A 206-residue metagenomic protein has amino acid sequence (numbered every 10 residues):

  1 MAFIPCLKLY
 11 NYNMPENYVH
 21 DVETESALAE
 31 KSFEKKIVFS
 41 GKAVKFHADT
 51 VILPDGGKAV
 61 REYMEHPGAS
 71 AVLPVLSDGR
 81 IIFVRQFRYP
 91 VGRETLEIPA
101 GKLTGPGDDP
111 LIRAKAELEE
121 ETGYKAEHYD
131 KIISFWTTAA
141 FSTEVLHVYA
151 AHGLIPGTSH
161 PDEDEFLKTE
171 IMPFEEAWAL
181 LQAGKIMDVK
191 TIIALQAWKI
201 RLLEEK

Functional and structural regions predicted by a protein language model:
C6, Y10-E30, E94, A150 (+1 more regions): Nudix hydrolase/Nudix homology domain
P15-N17, A27, A71-L73, S77-A116: Conserved Nudix-box catalytic region and its N-terminal flanking loop in Nudix hydrolases and closely related
K36-A71, S77: Acidic, metal-coordinating catalytic segment for phosphate/diphosphate chemistry, firing primarily on the Nudix
K45-D49, E94, V145-H147: Short beta-strand micro-motifs in enzyme catalytic cores
P54-D55, L76-D78, F87, A151-P156 (+2 more regions): Short loop segments at secondary-structure junctions
A59, G68-A71, K102-V189: Unchanged
